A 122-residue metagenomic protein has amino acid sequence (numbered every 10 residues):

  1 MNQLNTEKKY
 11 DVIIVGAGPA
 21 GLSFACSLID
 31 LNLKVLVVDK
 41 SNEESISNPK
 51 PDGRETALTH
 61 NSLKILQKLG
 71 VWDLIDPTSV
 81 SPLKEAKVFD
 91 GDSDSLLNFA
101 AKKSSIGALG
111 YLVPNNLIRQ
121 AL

Functional and structural regions predicted by a protein language model:
L4-A20, L36: Beta1/beta-strand and adjacent pyrophosphate-binding region of the FAD-binding site in flavoprotein oxidoreductases
K9, S81-L122: Conserved N-terminal helical subregion
I13, C26-R54: Glycine-rich FAD pyrophosphate-binding loop
G16, D39, D90: Short beta-strand/turn micro-motifs composed of small residues that flank or help shape donor/cofactor-binding pockets
S23: Short alpha-helical segment within the catalytic ATP-binding CA
C26, K64, Q120: Surface-exposed charge patches
N42-I46, K68, S104: Beta1-alpha1 glycine-rich phosphate/pyrophosphate-binding loop at the start of Rossmann-like nucleotide-binding domains
K50-G91: N-terminal FAD cofactor-binding segment of flavoenzymes
